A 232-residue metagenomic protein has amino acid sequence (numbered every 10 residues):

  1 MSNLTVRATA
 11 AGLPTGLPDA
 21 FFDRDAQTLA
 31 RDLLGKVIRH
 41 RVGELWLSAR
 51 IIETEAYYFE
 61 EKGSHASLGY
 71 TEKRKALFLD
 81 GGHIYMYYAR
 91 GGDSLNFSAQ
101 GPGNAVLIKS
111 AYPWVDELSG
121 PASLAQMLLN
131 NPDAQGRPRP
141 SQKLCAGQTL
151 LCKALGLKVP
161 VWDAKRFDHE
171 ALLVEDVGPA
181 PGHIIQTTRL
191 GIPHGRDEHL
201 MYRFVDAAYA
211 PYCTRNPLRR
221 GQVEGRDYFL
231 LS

Functional and structural regions predicted by a protein language model:
S2-S232: Conserved, well-structured core segments that form or line functional sites
